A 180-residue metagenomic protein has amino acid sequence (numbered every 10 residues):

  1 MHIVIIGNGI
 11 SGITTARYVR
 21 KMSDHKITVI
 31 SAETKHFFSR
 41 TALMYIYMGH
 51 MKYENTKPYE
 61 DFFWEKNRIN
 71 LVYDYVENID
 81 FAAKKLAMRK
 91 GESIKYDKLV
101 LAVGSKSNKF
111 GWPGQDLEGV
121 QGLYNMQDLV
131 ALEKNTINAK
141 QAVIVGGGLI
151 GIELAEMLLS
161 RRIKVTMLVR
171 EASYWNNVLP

Functional and structural regions predicted by a protein language model:
M1-I69, M157-V178: Beta1-alpha1 glycine-rich phosphate/pyrophosphate-binding loop at the start of Rossmann-like nucleotide-binding domains
M1-V4, E60-V143: FAD-binding core/adjacent interface of flavoenzyme oxidoreductases
G7-I10, Y124, G146-G148: Glycine-rich Rossmann-fold phosphate-binding loop(s) that bind the pyrophosphate of adenine dinucleotide cofactors
G12-T15, V103, G151-L154: Short glycine/serine/threonine-rich phosphate/pyrophosphate-binding segments that cradle anionic phosphate groups
D24, S105, G147, P180: ATP/adenylate-binding site constellation spanning eukaryotic-like Ser/Thr protein kinases, ABC-transporter
A131-L179: Rossmann-like NAD(P)H-binding beta-loop-alpha module
